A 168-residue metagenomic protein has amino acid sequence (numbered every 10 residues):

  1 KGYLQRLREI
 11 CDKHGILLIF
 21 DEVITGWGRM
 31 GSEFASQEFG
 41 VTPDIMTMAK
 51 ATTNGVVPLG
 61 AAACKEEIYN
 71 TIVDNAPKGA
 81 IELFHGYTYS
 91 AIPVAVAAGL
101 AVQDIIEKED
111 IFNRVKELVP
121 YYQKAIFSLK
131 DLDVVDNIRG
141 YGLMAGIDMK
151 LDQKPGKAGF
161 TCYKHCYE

Functional and structural regions predicted by a protein language model:
K1-E168: Conserved N-terminal phosphate-binding loop of PLP-dependent enzymes in the Aspartate aminotransferase
